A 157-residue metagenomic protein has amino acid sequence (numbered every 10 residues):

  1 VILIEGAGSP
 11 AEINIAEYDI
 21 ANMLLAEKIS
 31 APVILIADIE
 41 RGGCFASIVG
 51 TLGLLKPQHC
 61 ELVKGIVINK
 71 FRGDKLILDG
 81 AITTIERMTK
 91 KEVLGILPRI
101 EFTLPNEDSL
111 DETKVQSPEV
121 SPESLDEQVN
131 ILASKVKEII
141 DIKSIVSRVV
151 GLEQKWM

Functional and structural regions predicted by a protein language model:
V1-G65: Phosphate/Mg2+-binding loops and adjacent switch elements in nucleotide/diphosphate-handling enzyme cores
A16, V49-M157: C-terminal lobe/tail of nucleotide-utilizing enzymes
